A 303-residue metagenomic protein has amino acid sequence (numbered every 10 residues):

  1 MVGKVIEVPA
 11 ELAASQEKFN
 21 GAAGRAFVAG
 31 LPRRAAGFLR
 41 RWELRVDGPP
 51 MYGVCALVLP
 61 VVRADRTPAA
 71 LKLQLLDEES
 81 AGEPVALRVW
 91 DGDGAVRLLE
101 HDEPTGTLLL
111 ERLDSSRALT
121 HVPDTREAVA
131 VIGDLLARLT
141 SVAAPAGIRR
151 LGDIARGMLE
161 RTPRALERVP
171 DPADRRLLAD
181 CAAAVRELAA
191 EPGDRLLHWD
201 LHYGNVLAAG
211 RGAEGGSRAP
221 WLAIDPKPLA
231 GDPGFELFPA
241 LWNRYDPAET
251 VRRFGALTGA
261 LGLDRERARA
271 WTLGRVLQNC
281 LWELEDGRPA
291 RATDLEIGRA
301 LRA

Functional and structural regions predicted by a protein language model:
M1-A95, A209-W221, R288, A300-A303: Conserved NTP-binding catalytic cores of kinases and kinase-like/nucleotidyltransferase enzymes across multiple kinase
V2-A14, S116-R176, D194, P228: A cross-family kinase active-site recognition segment
Q16-A23, R168-V169, R252, N279-A303: ATP/Mg2+ or Mg2+-diphosphate-binding catalytic cores that bind nucleotide phosphates or diphosphates via glycine-rich
F27-L39, S141-W199, A209-E214, R218-A219 (+1 more regions): An alpha-helical support segment within catalytic cores of ATP-dependent transferases
P32-R34, A64-E111, S116-L139, A248: A conserved alpha-helical element in kinase catalytic cores
P50-M51, A56-V62, A70-L71, L98 (+1 more regions): Active-site acidic catalytic loop and adjacent metal/ATP-binding pocket of ATP-dependent phosphoryl transfer enzymes
A64, L76-D77, G92, G106-T125 (+3 more regions): A glycine-centered beta->alpha junction motif in the catalytic cores of kinase/phosphotransferase enzymes
A208-R267, P289: Active-site Asp-x-Gly
